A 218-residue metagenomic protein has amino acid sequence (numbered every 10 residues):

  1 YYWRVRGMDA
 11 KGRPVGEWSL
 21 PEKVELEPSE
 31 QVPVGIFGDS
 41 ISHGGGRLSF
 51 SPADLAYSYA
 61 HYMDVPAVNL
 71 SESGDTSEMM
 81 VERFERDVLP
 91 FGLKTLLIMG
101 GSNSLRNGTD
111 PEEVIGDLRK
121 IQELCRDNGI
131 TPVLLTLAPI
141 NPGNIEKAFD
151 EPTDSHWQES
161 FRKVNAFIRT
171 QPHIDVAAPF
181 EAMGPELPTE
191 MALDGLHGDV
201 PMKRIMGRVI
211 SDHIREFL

Functional and structural regions predicted by a protein language model:
Y1-K11: Beta-strand-rich modules
W3, M80, P172, P188-L218: Histidine-centered active-site loop/cap adjacent to the catalytic His in serine esterases/O-acetyl transfer systems
P14-S73, R83-G92: Serine-esterase "nucleophile elbow" of acetyl-processing enzymes
I36, S40-S42, D64-D75, L97-R106 (+3 more regions): Cell-envelope and extracellular/periplasmic
G45-S51, A67-E78, R106, F149-T153 (+1 more regions): Acidic/histidine-rich helix-loop elements that form or flank divalent-metal/phosphate-binding sites at the catalytic
R47-A56, S77-D117, A138-G143: Oxyanion-hole/transition-state-stabilizing segment in secreted/luminal serine hydrolases and related acyltransferases
N128-T131: A short helix->loop->beta-strand "cap" motif at the edges of active sites that frequently abuts
P142-A178: Substrate-gating cap/lid alpha-helix
